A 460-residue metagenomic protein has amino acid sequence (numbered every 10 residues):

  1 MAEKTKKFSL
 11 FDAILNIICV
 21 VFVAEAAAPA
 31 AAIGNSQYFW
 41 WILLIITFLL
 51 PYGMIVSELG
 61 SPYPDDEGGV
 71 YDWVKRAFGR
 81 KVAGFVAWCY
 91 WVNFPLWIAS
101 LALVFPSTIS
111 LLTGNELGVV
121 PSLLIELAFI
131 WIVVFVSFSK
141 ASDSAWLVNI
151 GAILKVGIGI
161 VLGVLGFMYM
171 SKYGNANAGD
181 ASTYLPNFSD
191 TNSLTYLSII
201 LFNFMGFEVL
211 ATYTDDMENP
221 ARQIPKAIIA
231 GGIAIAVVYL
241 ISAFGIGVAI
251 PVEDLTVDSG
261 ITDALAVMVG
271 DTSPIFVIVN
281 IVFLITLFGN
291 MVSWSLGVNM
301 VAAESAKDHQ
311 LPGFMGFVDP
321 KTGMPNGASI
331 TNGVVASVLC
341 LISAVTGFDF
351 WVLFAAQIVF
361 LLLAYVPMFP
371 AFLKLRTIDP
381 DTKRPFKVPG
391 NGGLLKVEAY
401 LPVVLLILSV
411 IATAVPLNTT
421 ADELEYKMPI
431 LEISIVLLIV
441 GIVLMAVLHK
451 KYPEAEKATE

Functional and structural regions predicted by a protein language model:
M1-E3, K75-A77, A102-I125, I158 (+4 more regions): Helix-loop-helix connectors at the membrane interface of multi-pass transporters/channels
M1-L43, L49-S57, D65-E67, A181 (+4 more regions): Membrane-interface "cap" regions at the ends of multi-pass membrane proteins
K4, M315-T322, Y365-P416, Y426: C-terminal membrane-solvent junction of multi-pass transporters and transport-like membrane proteins
E25-P121, I125, G231-A234, I430-V440: Extracellular loop-to-transmembrane helix junctions
S36-F39, E116-P121, N149-N280: Helix-loop-helix junctions that connect adjacent transmembrane segments in multi-pass membrane transporters
D72-W73, G79, L111-N115, A227-V292 (+1 more regions): TM-loop-TM module centered on a large, flexible mid-protein loop between adjacent transmembrane helices in multi-pass
I109, P121-N175, M205, I228-G232 (+4 more regions): Membrane-interface loop-to-helix entry segments
A356-L361, G393-E460: A generic transmembrane alpha-helix motif of multi-pass inner-membrane proteins
